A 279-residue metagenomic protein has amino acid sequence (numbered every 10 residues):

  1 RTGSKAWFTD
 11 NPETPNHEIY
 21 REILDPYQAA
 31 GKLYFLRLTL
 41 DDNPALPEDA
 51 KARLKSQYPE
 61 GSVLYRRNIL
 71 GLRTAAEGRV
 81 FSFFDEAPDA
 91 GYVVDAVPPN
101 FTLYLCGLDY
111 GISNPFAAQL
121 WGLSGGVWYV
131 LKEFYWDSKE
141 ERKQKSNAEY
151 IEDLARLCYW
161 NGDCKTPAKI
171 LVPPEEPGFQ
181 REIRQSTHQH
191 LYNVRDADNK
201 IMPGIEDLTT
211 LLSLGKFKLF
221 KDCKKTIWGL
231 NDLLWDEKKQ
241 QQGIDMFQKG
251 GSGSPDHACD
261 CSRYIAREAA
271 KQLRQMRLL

Functional and structural regions predicted by a protein language model:
R1-G61: ASCE P-loop NTPase helicase motor core
R1-N11, F116-V127, E133-F134: A short alpha/beta connector and helix-capping loop motif
E18-Y20, P115-Q119, F179-Q185: A short acidic (Asp/Glu
P44-L108: ATPase catalytic-site recognition across NTP-hydrolyzing enzymes
P99-L123: Gly/Thr-rich phosphate-binding beta-strand-loop-beta motif of the actin/hexokinase/Hsp70
S124-G251, Q272-L278: Mg2+-dependent endonuclease catalytic cores in nucleic-acid-processing enzymes, primarily RNase H-like
I265-L273: Short, hydrophobic alpha-helical segments
